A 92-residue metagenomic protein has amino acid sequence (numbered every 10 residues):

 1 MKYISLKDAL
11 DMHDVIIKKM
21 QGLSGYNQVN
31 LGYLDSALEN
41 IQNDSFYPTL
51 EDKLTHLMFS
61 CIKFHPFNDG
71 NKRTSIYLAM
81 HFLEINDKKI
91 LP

Functional and structural regions predicted by a protein language model:
M1-P92: FIC/Doc superfamily catalytic core
